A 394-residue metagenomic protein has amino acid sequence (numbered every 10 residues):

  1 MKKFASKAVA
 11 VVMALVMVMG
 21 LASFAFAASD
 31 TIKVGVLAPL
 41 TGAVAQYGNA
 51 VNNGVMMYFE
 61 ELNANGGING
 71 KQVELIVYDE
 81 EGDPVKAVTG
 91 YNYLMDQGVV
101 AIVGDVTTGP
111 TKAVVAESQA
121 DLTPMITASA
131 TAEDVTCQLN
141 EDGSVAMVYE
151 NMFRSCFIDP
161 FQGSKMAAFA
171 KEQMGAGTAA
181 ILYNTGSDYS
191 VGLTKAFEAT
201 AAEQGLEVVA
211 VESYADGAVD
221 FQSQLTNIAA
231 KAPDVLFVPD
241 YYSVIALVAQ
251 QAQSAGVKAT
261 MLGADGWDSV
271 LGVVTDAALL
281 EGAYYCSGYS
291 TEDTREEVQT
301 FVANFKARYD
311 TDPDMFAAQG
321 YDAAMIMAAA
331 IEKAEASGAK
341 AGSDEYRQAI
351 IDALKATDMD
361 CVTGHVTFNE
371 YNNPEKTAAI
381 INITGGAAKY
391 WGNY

Functional and structural regions predicted by a protein language model:
M1-K3, G20, G392: Intrinsic disorder/low-complexity segments
M1-V12: Bacterial N-terminal signal peptides that target proteins for export
V12-G20: Bacterial N-terminal signal peptides
L15, F24-Y394: Extracytosolic ligand-binding ectodomains
